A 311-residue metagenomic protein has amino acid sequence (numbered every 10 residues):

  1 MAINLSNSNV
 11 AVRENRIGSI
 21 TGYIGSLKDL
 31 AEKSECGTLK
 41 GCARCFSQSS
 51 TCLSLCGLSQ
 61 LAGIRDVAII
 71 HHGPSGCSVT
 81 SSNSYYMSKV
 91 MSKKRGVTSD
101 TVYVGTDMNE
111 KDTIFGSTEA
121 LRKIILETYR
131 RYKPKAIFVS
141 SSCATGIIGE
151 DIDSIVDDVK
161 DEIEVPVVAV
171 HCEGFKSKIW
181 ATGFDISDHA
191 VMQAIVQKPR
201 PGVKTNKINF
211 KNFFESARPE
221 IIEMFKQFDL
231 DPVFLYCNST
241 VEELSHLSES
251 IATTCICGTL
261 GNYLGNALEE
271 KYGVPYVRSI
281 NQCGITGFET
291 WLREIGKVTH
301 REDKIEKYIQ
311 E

Functional and structural regions predicted by a protein language model:
M1-E311: An N-terminal assembly and electron-transfer interface module characteristic of large anaerobic redox and radical
